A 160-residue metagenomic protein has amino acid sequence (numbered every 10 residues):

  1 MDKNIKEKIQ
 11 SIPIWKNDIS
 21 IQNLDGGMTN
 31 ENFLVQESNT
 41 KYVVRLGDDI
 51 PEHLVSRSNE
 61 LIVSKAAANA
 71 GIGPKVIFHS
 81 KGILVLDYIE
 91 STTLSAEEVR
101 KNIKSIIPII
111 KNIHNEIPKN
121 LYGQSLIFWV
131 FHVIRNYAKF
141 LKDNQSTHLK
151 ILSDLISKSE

Functional and structural regions predicted by a protein language model:
M1-W15, P118-E160: An alpha-helical support segment within catalytic cores of ATP-dependent transferases
W15-Q22: Conserved N-terminal boundary motif of the eukaryotic protein kinase catalytic domain
N23-F128, H132-V133: ATP-binding pocket architecture of kinase catalytic cores
